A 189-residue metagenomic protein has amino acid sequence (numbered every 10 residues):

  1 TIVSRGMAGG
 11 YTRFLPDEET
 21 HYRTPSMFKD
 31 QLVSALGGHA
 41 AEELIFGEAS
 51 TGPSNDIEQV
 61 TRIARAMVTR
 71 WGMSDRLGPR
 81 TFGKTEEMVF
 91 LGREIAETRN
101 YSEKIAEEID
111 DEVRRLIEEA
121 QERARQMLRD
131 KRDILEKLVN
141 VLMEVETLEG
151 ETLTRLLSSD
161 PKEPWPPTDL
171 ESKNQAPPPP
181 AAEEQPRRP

Functional and structural regions predicted by a protein language model:
T1-P189: Soluble catalytic regions of large protease machineries
